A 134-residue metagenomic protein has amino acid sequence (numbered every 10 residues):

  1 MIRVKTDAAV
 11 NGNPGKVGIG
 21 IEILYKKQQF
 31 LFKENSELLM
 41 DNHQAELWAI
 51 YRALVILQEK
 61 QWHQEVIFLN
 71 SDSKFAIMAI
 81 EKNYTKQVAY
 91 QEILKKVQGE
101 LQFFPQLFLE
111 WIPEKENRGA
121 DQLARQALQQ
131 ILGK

Functional and structural regions predicted by a protein language model:
M1, I131-K134: Short, Lys/Arg-enriched, disordered terminal segments
M1-Q44, V55-K60: RNase H-like nuclease fold core
A9-N13, Y51-L123, Q130: RNase H catalytic domain
E22-Y25, M40-D41, Q87-Y90, A127-I131: Short, low-complexity, polar/charged sequence segments that are solvent-exposed and flexible
E46, I50: Short, conserved alpha-helix that lines the donor NDP-sugar binding/gating region of sugar-transfer enzymes
A124-R125, K134: RecB-family 4Fe-4S metal-dependent nuclease core
